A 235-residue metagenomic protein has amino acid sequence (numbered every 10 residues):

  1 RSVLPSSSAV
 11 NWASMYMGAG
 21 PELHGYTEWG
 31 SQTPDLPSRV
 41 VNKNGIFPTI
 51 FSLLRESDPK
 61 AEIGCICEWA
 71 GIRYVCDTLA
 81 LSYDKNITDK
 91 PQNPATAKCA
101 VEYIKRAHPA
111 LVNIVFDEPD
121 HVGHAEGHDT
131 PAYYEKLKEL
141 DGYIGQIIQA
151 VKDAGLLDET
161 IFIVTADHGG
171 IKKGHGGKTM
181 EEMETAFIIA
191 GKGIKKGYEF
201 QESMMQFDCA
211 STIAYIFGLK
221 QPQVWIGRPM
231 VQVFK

Functional and structural regions predicted by a protein language model:
R1-E56: Active-site nucleophile/metal-coordination loop of metallo-enzymes that catalyze phosphate/sulfate and related
R1-S2, A13, D35-N42, I87-K90 (+4 more regions): Second-shell loop/turn segments in exported
V3-S7, P21-E22, T33, A61 (+4 more regions): Solvent-exposed loop/turn segments at secondary-structure junctions within structured extracellular/periplasmic domains
Y16, K178-K220, V231: Substrate-binding rim/cap in mid-to-C-terminal beta-strand-loop elements of soluble/periplasmic
S38-C99, A107: A substrate-binding/cap region within the structured catalytic cores of diverse enzymes
S57-G64, A107-V112, L156-F162, T185 (+1 more regions): Loop/turn elements at helix/coil->beta-strand transitions in domains of secreted/extracellular proteins
A70-K85, K98-G142, Q146: Active-site His/acidic residue clusters
K136-T179, F187, I213: Metal-dependent active-site segment of extracytoplasmic phospho-/sulfohydrolases and closely related
